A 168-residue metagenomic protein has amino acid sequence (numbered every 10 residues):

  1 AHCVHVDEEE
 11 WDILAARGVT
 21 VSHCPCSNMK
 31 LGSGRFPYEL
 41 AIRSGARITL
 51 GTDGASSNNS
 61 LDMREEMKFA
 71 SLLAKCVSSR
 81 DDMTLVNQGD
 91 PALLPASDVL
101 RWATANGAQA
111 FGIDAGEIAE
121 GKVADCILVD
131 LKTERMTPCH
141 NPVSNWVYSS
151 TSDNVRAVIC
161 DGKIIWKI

Functional and structural regions predicted by a protein language model:
A1-L61: Active-site core of metal-dependent hydrolases
C3-V4, K75, K132, K163: Flexible loop residues that form catalytic and substrate-binding hotspots at small-molecule/glycan-binding clefts
D7-E8, R35, L93, A115 (+1 more regions): Structural motif corresponding to alpha-helix initiation and N-cap regions
A15, E66, S78-S79, P138 (+1 more regions): Residues in and immediately flanking transmembrane alpha helices
P25-S27, D114, P142-V143, K167: Glycine-rich, flexible loop/turn motifs
G32, S79, E117-A119, M136-C139 (+1 more regions): Extended hydrophobic-aromatic, low-complexity segments
E39-T133, S149-S150: His/Asp/Glu-enriched, well-ordered alpha-helical/loop segment that forms or immediately abuts the divalent-metal
V123-K167: C-terminal cap of metal-dependent C-N hydrolases
